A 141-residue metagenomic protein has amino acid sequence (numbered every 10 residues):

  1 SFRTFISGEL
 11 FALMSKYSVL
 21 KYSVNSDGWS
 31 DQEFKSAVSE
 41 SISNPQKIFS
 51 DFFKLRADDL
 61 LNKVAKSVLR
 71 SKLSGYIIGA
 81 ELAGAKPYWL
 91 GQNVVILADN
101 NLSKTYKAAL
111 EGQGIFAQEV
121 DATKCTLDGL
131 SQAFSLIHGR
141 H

Functional and structural regions predicted by a protein language model:
S1-I42: Glycine-rich phosphate-binding loop plus the immediately following alpha-helix
R3-I6, Q113-T123: Short hydrophobic/aromatic-enriched beta-strand-loop microsegments
F5, E9, K47, L69-A80 (+3 more regions): Conserved active-site and cofactor/substrate-binding residues in soluble primary-metabolism enzymes
S15, G75-A83, Q118-H141: Glycine-rich phosphate-binding/hydrolytic loop that grips phosphoryl groups
I42-L82: Adenine-nucleotide phosphate-binding core of ATP-dependent small-molecule kinases
L82-L90: Phosphate/pyrophosphate-binding loops at sites that engage ATP/ADP/AMP, CoA/4′-phosphopantetheine, polyphosphate
G91-A109: Glycine-rich phosphate-binding loops at beta-strand->alpha-helix junctions
